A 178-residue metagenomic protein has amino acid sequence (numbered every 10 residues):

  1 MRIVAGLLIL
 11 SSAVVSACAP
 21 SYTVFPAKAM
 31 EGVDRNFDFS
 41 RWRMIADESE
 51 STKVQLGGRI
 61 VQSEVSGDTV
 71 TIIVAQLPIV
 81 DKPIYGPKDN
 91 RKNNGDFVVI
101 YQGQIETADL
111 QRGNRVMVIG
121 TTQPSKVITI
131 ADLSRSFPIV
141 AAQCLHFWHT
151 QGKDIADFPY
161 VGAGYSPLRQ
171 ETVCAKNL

Functional and structural regions predicted by a protein language model:
M1-C18: Sec-dependent bacterial lipoprotein signal peptides
C18-L178: OB-fold and OB-like single-stranded nucleic-acid-recognition modules and their adjacent interaction interfaces
